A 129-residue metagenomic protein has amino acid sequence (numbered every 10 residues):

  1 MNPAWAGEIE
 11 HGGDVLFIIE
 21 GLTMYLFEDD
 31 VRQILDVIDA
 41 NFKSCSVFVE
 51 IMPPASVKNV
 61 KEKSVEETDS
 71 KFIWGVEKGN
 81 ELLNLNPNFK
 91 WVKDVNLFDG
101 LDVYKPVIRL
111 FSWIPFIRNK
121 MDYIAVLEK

Functional and structural regions predicted by a protein language model:
M1-K129: Alpha-helical subdomain
